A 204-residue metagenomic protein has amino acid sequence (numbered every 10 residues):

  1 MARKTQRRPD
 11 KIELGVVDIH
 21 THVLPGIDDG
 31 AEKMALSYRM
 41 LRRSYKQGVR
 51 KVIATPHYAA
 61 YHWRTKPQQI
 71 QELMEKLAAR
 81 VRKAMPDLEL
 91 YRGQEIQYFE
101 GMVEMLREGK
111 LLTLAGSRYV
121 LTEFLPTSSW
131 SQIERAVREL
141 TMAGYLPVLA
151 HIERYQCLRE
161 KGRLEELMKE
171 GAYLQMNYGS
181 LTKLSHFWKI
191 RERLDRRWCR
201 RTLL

Functional and structural regions predicted by a protein language model:
M1-G15, A31, G109, G116 (+4 more regions): Metal-centered catalytic cores of metalloenzymes
M1-P86: An N-terminally biased module of ancient metal coordination in phosphate/nucleic-acid-related enzymes
T21, H57-Y58, E95-I96, I152-R154 (+1 more regions): Active-site metal-binding loops of divalent metal-dependent hydrolases
V23-M34, V120-S128, L181: Active-site mouth loops of central-metabolism enzymes
T55-H57, R200-L204: Short acidic/histidine-rich active-site segments
R64-Q175: Extended substrate/RNA-proximal surfaces in nucleic-acid metabolism proteins
R159-L167, S185-D195: Histidine/acidic-residue-rich catalytic or RNA/ligand-binding cores of hydrolases and nuclease-related proteins
